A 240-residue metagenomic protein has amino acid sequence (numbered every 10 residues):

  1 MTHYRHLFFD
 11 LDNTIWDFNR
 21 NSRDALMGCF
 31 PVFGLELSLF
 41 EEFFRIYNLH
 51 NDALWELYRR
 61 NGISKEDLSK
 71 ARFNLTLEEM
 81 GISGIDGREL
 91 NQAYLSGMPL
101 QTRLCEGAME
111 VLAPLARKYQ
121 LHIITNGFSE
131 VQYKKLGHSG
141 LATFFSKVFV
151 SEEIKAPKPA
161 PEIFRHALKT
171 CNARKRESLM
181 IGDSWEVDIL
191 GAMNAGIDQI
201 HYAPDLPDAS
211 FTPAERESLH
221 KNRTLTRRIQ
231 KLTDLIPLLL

Functional and structural regions predicted by a protein language model:
M1-L7, A113, I124, F128-L240: Asp-based, Mg2+/Mn2+-dependent phosphohydrolase catalytic module
T2-L11, I15-E106: N-terminal helical cap/lid subdomain that shapes the substrate entry/recognition surface in HAD-like hydrolases
H50-L54, R88-Q92, E110-L112, T143-S146 (+1 more regions): A short alpha-helix capping/helix-coil boundary motif
E106-G107, E162: Short, conserved clusters of charged catalytic residues that mark active-site and nucleotide-handling motifs
G107-K118: Catalytic-core regions built around general acid/base machinery
